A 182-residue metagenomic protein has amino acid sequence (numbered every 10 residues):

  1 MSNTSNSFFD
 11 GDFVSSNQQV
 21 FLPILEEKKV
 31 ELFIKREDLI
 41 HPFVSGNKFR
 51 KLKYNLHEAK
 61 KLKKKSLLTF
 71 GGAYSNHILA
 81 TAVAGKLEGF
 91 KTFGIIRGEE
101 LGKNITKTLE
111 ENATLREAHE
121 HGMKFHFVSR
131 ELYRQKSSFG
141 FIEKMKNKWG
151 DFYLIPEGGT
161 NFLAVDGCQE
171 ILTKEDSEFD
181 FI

Functional and structural regions predicted by a protein language model:
M1-I182: PLP-dependent amino-acid enzyme catalytic core
